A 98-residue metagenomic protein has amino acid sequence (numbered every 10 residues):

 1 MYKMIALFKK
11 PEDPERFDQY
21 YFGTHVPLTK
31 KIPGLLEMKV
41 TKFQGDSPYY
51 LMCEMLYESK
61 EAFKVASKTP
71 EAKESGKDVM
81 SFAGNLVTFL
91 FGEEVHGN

Functional and structural regions predicted by a protein language model:
M1-N98: Macromolecular interaction modules
